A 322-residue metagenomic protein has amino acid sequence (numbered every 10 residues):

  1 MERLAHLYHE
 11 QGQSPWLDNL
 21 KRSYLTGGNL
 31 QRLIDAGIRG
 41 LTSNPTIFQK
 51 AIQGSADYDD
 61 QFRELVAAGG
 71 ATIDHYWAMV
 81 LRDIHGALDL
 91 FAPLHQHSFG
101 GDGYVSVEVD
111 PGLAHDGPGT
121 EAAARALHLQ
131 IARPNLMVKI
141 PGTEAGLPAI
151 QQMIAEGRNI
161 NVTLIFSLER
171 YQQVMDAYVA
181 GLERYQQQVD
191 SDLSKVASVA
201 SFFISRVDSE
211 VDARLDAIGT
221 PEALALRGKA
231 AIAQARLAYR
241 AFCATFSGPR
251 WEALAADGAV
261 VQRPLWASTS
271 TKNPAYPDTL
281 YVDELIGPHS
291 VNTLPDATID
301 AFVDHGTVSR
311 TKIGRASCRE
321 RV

Functional and structural regions predicted by a protein language model:
M1-G28: N- or domain-start disorder-to-order transition segments that initiate the globular core
Y8, I34-D35, F91-G100, H128-I131 (+2 more regions): Acidic (Asp/Glu)-rich catalytic clusters
D18, P134-T143, R158-R170: Catalytic beta/alpha-barrel core
Y24, D116-E121, I140-I154, S167-V179: Active-site-adjacent beta->alpha loops and helix N-cap segments on the catalytic face of soluble alpha/beta enzymes
G37-I38, A132, A149-I160: Glycine-enriched alpha-helix->loop->beta-strand junction motifs that scaffold or abut catalytic
I47-Q49, G54-A149: Active-site beta->alpha loop and helix N-cap motifs at the rims of alpha/beta catalytic domains
R158-A297: Catalytic alpha/beta core domains of metabolic enzymes, predominantly
K312-V322: Residue-level detector of conserved catalytic or cofactor/ligand-binding positions in enzyme active sites
